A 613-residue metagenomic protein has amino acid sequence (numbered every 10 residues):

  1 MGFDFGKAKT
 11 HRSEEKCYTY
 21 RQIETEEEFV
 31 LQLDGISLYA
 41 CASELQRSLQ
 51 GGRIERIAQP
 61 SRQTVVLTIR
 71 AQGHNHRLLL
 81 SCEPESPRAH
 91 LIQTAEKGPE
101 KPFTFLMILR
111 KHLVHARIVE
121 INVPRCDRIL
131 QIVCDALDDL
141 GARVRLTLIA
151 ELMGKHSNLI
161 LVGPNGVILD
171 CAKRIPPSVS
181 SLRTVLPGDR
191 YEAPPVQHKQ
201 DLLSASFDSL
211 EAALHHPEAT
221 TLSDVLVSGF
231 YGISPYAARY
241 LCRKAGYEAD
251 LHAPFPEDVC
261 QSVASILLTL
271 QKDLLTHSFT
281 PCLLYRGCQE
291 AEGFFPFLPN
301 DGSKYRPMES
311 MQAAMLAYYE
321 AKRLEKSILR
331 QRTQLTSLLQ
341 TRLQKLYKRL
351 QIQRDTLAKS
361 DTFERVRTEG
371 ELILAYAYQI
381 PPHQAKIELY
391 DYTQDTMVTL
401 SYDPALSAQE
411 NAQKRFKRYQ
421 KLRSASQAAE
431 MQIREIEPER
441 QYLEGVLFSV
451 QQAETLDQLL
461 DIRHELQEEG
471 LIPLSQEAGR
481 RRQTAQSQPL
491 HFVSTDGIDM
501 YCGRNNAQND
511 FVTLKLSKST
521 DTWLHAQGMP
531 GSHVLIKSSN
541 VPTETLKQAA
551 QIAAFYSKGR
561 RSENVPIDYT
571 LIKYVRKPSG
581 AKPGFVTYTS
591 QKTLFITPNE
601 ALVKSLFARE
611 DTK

Functional and structural regions predicted by a protein language model:
K7-K9, L109: Prokaryotic Sec-type signal peptides and long signal-anchor helices with extended Leu/Ile/Val-rich h-regions
K9-T10, K16: Polybasic, lysine-rich low-complexity intrinsically disordered segments
K16-K613: Extended, highly charged segments
